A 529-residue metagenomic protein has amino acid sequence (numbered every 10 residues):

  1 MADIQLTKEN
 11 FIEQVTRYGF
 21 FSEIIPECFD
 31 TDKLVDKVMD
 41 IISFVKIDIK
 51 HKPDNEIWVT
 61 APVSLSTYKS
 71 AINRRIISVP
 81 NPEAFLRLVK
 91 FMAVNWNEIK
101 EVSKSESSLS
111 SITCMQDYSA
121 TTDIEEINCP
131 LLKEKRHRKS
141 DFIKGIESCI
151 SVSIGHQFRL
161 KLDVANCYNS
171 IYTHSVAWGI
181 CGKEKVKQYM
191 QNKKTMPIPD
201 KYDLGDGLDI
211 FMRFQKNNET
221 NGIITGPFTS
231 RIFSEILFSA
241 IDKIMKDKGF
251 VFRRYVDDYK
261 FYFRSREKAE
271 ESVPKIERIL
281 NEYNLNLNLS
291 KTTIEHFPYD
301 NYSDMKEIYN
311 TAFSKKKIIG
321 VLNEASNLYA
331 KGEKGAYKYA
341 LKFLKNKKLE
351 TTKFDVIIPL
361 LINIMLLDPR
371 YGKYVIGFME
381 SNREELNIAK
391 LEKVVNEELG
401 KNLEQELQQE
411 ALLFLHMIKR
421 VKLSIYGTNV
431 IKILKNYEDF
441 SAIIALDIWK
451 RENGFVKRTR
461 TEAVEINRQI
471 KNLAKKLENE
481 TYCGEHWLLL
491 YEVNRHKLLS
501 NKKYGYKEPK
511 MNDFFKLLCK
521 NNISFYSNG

Functional and structural regions predicted by a protein language model:
M1-T225, G529: Conserved two-metal-ion catalytic palm core of "right-hand" nucleic acid polymerases, unifying RNA-dependent RNA
S108-I112, G182-Q188, N192, M196 (+8 more regions): Solvent-exposed, non-transmembrane amphipathic alpha-helical segments
S151-Y255, F261-E270, K315-L518, F525-G529: Conserved polymerase palm-domain catalytic core
R266-G320, N327: Polymerase palm active-site segment centered on the conserved acidic dipeptide of motif C
